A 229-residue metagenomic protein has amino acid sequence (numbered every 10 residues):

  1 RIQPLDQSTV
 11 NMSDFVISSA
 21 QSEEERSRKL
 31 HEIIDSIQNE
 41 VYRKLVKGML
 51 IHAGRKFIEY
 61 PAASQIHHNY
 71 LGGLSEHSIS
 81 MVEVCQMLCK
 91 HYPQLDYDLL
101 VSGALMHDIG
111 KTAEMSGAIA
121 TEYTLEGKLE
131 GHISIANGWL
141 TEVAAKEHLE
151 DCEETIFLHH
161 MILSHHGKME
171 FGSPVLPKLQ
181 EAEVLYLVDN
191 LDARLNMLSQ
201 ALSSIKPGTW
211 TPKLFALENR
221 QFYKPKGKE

Functional and structural regions predicted by a protein language model:
R1-Q3: Extended acidic/polar, glycine-enriched regions that form or flank non-catalytic beta-rich accessory modules
L5-Q7: Flexible glycine-/small-residue-enriched beta->alpha junction loops that bind anionic phosphate/pyrophosphate groups
T9-L129, C152: Acidic/His-rich, divalent-metal-binding segments that scaffold phosphate/diphosphate chemistry
E23, S27, Y42-R43, T155 (+4 more regions): Alpha-helix initiation and N-capping motif
I66, E76, M87-I205: Divalent metal-dependent catalytic cores for phosphoryl transfer on phosphate-bearing substrates
Y186, W210-F215, K226-E229: N-terminal intrinsically disordered, cationic/polar leader segments that include organellar targeting peptides
S199-L217: Compositionally biased, low-complexity linear motifs
